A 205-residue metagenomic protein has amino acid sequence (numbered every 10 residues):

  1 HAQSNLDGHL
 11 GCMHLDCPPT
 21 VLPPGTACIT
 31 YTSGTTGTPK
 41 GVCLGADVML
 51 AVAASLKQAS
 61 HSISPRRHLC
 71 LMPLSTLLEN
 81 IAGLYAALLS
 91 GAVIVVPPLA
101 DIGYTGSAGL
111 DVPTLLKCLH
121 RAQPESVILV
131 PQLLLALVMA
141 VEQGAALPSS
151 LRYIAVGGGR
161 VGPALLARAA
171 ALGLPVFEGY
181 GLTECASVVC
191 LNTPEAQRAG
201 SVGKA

Functional and structural regions predicted by a protein language model:
H1-V21, H120: Structural core segment of the AMP-binding/adenylate-forming
L10, M49-V52, G203: Adenylate-forming
H14-Y31, T38, H61-H68: Conserved pre-ATP/AMP-binding loop-to-beta segment of ANL
D16-P18, A196-S201: Short, P/G- and charge-enriched loop/turn segments at secondary-structure junctions
A27-A53: Conserved AMP-binding A3 loop
L50-R67, L74-S126, P131-L135, M139-V141: Conserved AMP-binding/adenylation subdomain of ANL enzymes
L89-V93, P124-I128, L135-R198: Gly/Ser/Thr-rich phosphate-binding loop
